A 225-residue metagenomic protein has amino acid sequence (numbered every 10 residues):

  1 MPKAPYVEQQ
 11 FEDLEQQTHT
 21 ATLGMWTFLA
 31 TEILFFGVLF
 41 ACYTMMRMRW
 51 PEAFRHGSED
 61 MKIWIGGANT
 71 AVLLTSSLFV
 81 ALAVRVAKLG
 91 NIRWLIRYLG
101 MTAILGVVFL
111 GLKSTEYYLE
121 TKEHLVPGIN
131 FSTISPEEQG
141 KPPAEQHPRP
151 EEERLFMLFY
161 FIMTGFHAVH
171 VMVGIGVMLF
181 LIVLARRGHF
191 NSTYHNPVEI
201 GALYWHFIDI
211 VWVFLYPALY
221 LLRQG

Functional and structural regions predicted by a protein language model:
M1-G225: ...captures the hydrophobic TM-helix bundle architecture rather than a specific catalytic motif, and can also fire on
